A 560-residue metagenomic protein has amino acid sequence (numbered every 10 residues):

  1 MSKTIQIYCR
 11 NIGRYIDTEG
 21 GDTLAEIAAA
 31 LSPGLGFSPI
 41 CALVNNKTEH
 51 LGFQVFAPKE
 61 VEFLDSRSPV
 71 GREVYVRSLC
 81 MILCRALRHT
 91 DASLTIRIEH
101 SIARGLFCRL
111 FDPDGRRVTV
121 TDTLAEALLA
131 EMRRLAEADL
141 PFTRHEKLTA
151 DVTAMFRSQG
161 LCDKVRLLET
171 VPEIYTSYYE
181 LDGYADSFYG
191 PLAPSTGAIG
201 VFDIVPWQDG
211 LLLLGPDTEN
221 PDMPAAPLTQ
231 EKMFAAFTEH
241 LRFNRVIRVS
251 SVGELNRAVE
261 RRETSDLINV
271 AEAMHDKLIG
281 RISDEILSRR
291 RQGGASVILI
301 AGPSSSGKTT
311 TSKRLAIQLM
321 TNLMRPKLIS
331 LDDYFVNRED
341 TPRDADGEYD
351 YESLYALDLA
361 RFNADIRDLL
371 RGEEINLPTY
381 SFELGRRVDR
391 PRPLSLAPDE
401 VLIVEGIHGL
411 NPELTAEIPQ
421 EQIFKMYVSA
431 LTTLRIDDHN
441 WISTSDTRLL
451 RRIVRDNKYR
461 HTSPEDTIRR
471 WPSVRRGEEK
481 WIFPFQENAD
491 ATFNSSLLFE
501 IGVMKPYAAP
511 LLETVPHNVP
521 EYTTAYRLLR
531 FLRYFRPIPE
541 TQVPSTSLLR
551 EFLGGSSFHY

Functional and structural regions predicted by a protein language model:
M1-C80, C84-R85, H89-I102, P113-D114 (+2 more regions): Ubiquitin-like/PB1-type beta-grasp interaction modules and other compact soluble beta-rich domains
F53-F56, E60-R72, A86, T95-K277 (+2 more regions): Auxiliary tRNA-acceptor-end handling modules of aminoacyl-tRNA synthetases
R290, P412-Y560: Conserved NTP phosphate-binding and transfer environment spanning the P-loop NTPase/kinase superfamily
Q292, F362-E421, W471-F485: Glycine-rich phosphate-binding loop used to anchor ATP phosphates in small-molecule kinases, encompassing both
I298-I300: Hydrophobic anchor at the beta1->P-loop junction of P-loop NTPases
K308: Conserved lysine of the Walker
T311, L315: Hydrophobic positions on the alpha1 helix immediately C-terminal to the Walker A/P-loop
K327-I329, V336, D340-E383: Conserved nucleotide-sensing/catalytic segment adjacent to the nucleotide-binding pocket in NTP-handling enzymes
